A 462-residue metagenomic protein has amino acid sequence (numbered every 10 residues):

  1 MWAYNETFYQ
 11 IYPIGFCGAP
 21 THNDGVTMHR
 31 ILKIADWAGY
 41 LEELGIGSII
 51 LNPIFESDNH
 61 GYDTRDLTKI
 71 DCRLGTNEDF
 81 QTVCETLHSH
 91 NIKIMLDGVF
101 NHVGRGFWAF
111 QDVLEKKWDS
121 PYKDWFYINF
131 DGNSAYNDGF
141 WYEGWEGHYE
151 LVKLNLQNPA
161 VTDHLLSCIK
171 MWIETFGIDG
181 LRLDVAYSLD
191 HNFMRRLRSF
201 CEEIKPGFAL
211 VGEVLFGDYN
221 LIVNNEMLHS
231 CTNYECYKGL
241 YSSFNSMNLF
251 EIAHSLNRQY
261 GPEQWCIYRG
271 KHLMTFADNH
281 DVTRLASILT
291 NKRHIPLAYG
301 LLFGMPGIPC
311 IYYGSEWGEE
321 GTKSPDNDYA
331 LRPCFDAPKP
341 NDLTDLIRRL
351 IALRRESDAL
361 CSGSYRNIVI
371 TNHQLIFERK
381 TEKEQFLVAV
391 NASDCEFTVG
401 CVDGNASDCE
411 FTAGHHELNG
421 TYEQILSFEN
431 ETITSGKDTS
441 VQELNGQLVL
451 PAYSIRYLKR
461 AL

Functional and structural regions predicted by a protein language model:
M1-F8, Y12-G47, I54-T175, L197-E203 (+1 more regions): Substrate-binding/active-site clefts of carbohydrate-active enzymes
A3-N5, V26, G239, H254-G400 (+3 more regions): Loop/helix patches that line or flank the sugar-binding groove of alpha-linked glycan CAZymes
T7-Q10, I49-L51, I94-L96, L181 (+3 more regions): Hydrophobic faces of well-ordered beta-strands that scaffold small-molecule active sites in alpha/beta enzyme cores
I14, I54, V99-N101, A186-S188 (+2 more regions): Active-site beta-loop-alpha junctions enriched in small/polar residues
G45-G47, H90-I92, G177-D179, P206-F208 (+3 more regions): Short, well-ordered coil/turn segments that N-cap beta-strands
H90, L114, E174, D184-I267 (+4 more regions): Active-site-proximal helices and loops of the catalytic beta/alpha 8
Q424-N445: Solvent-exposed beta-strand/loop surfaces of large extracellular or lumenal domains
D438-L462: C-terminal beta-strand-rich structural cap/linker in extracellular carbohydrate-active enzymes
